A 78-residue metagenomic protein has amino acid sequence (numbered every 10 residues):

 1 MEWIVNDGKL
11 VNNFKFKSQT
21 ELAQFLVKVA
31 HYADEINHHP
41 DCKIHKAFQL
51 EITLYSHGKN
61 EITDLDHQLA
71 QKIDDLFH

Functional and structural regions predicted by a protein language model:
M1-K9: Short aromatic-glycine-(Arg/Gly/Cys) micro-motifs in beta-strand/loop hairpins
L10-K17: Short, well-ordered beta-strand elements within core beta-sheets of diverse protein domains
S18-Q19, K59: Helix N-cap motif at beta-to-alpha junctions
E21-Y32: Short amphipathic alpha-helix segments
E35-I44, Q71-H78: A short N-terminal helical cap/helix-turn-helix that marks the beginning of AMP-binding/adenylate-forming
H45-T53: Disulfide-stabilized extracellular beta-strand modules
I52-H78: C-terminal structural segments of small proteins and small subunits
